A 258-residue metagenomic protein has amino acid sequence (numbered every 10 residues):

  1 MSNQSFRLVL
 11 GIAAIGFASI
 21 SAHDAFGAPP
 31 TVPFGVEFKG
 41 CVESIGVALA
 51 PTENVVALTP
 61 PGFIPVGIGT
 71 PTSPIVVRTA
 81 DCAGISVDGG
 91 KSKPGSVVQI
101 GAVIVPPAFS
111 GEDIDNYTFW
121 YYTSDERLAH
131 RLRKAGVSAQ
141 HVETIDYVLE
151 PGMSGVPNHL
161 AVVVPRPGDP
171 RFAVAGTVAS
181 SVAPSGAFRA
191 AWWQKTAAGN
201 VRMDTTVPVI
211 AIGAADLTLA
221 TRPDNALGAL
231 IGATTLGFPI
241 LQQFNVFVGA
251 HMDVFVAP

Functional and structural regions predicted by a protein language model:
M1-L10: Bacterial N-terminal signal peptides that target proteins for export
N3, F17-S19, Y122: Intrinsically disordered, low-complexity segments
V9-S21: Bacterial N-terminal signal peptides
S19-G27, A102: Signals and flexible motifs at protein termini associated with secretion
F26-S86, L217-L236, I240-Q243, H251-P258: N-terminal domain-onset segments
C82-P167: Aromatic- and glycine-enriched beta-alpha-beta binding-site module
A135-P258: Interaction-surface and assembly-scaffold signal
